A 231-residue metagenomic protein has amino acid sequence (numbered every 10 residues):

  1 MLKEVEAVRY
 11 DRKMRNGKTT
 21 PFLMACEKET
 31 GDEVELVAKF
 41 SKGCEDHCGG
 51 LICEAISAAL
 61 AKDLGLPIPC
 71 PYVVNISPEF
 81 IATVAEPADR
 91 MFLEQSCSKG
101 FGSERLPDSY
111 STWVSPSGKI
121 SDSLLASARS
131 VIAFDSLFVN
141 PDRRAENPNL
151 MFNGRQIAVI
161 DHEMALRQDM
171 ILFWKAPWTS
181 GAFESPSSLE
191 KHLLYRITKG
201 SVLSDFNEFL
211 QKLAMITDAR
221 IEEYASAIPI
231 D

Functional and structural regions predicted by a protein language model:
M1-V114, L137-P141, G154-R155, H162: Conserved ATP-binding subdomain of kinase catalytic cores across diverse folds
T19-P21, S121-F134, Y195-F206: A short, terminal or domain-edge coil/loop segment
A55-A59, D89-R90, I120-L125, I171 (+1 more regions): Short, low-complexity, polar/charged sequence segments that are solvent-exposed and flexible
A61-G65, L93-S98, A126-S130, A158 (+2 more regions): Glycine-rich loops and low-complexity Gly/Arg-rich segments that provide flexible linkers or classic glycine-based
P69-P71, A145-L150, S204-E208: A general structural signal for short secondary-structure boundary/capping elements
A82-D89, L93, S117-L125, P186-S187 (+2 more regions): Short, structured coil/loop segments at alpha-helix boundaries
S109-I171: Conserved kinase catalytic-core segment
N153-D231: C-terminal catalytic region of ATP-dependent kinase domains
